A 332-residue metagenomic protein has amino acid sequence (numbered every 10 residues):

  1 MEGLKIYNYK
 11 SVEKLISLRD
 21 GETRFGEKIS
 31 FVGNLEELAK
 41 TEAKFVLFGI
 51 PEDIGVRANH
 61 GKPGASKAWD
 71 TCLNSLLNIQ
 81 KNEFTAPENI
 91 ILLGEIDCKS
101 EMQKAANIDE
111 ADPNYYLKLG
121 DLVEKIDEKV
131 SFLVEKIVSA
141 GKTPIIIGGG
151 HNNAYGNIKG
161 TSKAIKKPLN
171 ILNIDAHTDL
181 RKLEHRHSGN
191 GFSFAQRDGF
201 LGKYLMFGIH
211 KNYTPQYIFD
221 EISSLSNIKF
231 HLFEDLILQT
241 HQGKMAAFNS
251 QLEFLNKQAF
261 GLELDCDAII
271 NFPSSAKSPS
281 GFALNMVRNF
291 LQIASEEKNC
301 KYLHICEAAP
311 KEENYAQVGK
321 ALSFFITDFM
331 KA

Functional and structural regions predicted by a protein language model:
E2-A332: Conserved alpha-helical scaffold segments that buttress catalytic/binding sites
